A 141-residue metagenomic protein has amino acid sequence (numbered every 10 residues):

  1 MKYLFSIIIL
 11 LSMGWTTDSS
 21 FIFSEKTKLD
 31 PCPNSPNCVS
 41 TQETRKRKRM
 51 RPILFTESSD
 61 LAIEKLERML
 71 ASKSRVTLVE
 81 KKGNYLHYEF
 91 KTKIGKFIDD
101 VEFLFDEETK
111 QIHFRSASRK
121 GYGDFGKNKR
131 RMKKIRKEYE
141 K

Functional and structural regions predicted by a protein language model:
L4-M13: Sec-dependent N-terminal signal peptides
G14-K141: Ser/Thr-rich, low-complexity intrinsically disordered terminal regions
